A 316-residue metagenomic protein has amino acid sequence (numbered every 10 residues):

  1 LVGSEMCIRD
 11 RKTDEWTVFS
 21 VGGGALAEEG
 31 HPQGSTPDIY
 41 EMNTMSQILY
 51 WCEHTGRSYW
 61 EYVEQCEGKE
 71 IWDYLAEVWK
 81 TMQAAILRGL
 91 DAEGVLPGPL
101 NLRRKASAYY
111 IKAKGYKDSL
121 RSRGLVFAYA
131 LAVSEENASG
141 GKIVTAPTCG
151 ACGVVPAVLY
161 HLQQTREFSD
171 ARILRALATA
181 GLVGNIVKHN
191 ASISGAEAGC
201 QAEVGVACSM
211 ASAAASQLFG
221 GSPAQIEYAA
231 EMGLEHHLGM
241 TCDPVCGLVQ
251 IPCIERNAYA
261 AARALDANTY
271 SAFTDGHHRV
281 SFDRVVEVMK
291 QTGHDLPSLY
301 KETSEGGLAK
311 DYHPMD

Functional and structural regions predicted by a protein language model:
L1-I8: Short, small-residue-biased leader/transition segments that mark boundaries at the very start of proteins
K12-M42: Extended acidic/polar, glycine-enriched regions that form or flank non-catalytic beta-rich accessory modules
Y50-R88: N-terminal amphipathic, basic-rich helices that act as targeting or association modules
Y62-G68, K105-G115, V249-Q250: Active-site-proximal beta-alpha loop/turn segments in soluble metabolic enzymes
D73, E77-G199, G307-D316: Accessory "access/gating" subregions that flank catalytic or transport cores
S122, P147, A151, R172 (+4 more regions): Secondary-structure capping and boundary motifs in well-ordered enzyme cores
A128, A132, G153-Q163, A178-I186 (+3 more regions): Contiguous, well-ordered alpha-helical segments that form the cores/surfaces of helical PPI scaffolds
A215-D316: Functionally critical mobile loop/hinge segments
